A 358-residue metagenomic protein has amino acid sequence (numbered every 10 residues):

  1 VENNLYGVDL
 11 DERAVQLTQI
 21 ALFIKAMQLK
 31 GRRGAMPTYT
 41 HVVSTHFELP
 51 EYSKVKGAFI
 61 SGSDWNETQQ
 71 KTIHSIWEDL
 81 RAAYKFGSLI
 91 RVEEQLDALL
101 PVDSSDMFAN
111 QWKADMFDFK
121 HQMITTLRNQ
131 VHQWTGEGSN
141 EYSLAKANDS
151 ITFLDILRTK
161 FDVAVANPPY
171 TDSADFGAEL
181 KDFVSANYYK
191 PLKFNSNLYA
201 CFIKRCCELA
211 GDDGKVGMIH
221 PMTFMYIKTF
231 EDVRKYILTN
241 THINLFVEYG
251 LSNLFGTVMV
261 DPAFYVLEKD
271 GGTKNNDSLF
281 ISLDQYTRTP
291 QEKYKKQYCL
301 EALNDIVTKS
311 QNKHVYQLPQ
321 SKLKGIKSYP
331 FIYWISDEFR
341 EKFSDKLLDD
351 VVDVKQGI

Functional and structural regions predicted by a protein language model:
V1-L154, R158-T159: Class I S-adenosyl-L-methionine-dependent methyltransferase module
L10, V15, Q19-T40, S44 (+2 more regions): Signature of N6-adenine DNA methyltransferases within the class I
